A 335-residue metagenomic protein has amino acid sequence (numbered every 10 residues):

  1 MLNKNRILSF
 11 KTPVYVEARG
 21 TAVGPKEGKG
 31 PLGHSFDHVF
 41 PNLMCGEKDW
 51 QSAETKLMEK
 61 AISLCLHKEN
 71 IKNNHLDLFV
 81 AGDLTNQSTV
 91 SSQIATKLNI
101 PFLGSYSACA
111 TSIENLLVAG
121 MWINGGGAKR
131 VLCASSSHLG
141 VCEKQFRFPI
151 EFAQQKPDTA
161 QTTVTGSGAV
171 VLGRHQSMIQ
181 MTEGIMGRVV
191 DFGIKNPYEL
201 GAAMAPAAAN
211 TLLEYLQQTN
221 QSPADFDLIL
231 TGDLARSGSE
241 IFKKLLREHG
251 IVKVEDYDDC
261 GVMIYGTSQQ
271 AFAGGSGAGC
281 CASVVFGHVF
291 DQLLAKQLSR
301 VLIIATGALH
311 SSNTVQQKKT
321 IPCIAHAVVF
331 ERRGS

Functional and structural regions predicted by a protein language model:
M1-Q51, P149, Q154-L213, Q218 (+3 more regions): Condensing-enzyme catalytic core mediating Claisen C-C bond formation in acyl metabolism
M1-V80, L84-V90, A207-P223, S237-H249 (+4 more regions): Conserved active-site "lid/cap" helical segment
E27-K29, V90-S92, C142-R147, E240-F242 (+1 more regions): Short acidic, glycine/serine/threonine-rich loops at helix termini
Q51-E54, V80, P101-I113, A160-T162 (+1 more regions): Active-site nucleophile and cofactor-binding loops and adjacent substrate-binding regions of central metabolic enzymes
H75-L103, S112-L117: Long, hydrophobic/aromatic-enriched structural stretches that serve as scaffold segments
G82-Q87, C109-A110, S135-V141, G187-R188 (+1 more regions): Acidic, glycine-rich active-site loops and adjacent beta-strand->loop/helix elements that engage anionic groups
Y106-C133, L172, S276-K296: Active-site-proximal alpha-helical scaffold in enzymes
M204, L228-E240: A structural signal for small-residue-enriched, beta-sheet-centric alpha/beta enzyme cores and oligomeric scaffold folds
